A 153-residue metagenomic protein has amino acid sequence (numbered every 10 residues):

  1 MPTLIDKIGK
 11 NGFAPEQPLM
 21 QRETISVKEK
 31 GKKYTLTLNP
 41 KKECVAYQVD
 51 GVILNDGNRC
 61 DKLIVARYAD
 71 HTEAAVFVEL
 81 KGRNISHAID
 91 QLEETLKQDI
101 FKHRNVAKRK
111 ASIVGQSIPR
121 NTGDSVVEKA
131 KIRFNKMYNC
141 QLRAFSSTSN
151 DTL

Functional and structural regions predicted by a protein language model:
M1-P40: Solvent-exposed, charged helical/coil patches that constitute nucleic-acid or partner-interaction surfaces
P2-N11, S112-L153: Domain-level recognition of nuclease-like catalytic cores that cleave nucleotide substrates
I25-A69: Active-site metal-binding core of divalent-cation-utilizing nuclease and nuclease-like domains
L54-N55, N84-L92, G123: Active-site-adjacent loop/helix micro-motif of nuclease/hydrolase catalytic cores
K62-I64, A74-G82: Conserved catalytic cores of phosphodiester-cleaving nucleases, focusing on short active-site segments
H71-F77, R109-S112: Glycine-rich, often proline-containing surface loops adjacent to acidic residues and nearby aromatics that form
I85, D99-D124: Nucleic-acid nuclease catalytic cores
T95: An active-site-proximal "capping" alpha-helix that borders the catalytic cofactor pocket
